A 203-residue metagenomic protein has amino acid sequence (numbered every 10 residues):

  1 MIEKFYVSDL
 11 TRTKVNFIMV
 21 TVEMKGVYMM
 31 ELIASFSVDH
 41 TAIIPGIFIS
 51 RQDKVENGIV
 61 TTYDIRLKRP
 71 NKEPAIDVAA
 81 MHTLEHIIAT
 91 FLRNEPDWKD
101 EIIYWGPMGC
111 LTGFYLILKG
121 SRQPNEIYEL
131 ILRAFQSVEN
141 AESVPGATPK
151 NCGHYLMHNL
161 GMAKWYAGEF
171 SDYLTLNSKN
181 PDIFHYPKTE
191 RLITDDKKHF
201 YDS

Functional and structural regions predicted by a protein language model:
K4, L10, K14-E23: Short, positively charged and aromatic/hydrophobic N-terminal segments
D9, D39, D53, D64 (+7 more regions): Acidic-enriched, low-complexity/disordered segments with a strong bias for Aspartate over Glutamate
N16, M24-L92: His/Glu-rich zincin catalytic helix
P70, P74-E126: M16/MPP (pitrilysin/insulinase) zinc-metallopeptidase core fold and M16-derived inactive scaffolds
I117-S203: Acidic/histidine-enriched segments that form metal/cofactor-coordinating and catalytic pocket/exosite environments
